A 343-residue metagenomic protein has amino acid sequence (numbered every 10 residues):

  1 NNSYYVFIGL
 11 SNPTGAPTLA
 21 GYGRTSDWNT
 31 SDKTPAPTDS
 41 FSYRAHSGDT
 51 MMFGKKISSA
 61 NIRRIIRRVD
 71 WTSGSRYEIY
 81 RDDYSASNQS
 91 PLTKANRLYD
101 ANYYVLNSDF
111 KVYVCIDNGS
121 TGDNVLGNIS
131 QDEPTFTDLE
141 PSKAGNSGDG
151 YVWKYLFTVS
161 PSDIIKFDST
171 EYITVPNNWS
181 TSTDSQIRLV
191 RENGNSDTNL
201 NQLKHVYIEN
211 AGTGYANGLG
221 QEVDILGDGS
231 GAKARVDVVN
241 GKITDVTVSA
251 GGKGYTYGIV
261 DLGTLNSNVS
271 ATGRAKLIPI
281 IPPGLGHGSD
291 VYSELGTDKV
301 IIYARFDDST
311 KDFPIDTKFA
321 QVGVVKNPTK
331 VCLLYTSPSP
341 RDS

Functional and structural regions predicted by a protein language model:
N1-T198, R274-K276, G286: Tryptophan-rich substrate-binding surfaces of secreted polymer-degrading and adhesive proteins
D149-S337, R341-S343: Conserved, function-critical positions that sit in or immediately flank catalytic and ligand-binding motifs
